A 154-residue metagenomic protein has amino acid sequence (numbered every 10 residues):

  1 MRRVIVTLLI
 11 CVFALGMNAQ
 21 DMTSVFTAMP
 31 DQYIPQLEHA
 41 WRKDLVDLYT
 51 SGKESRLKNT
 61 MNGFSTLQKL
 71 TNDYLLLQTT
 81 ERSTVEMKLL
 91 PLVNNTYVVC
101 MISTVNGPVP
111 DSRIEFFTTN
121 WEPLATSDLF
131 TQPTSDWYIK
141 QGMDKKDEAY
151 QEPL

Functional and structural regions predicted by a protein language model:
M1, A19-Q20: Absolute protein N-terminus
R3-V4, F117: N-terminal, helix-rich and Lys/Arg-enriched segments in bacterial and organellar proteins
V4-L15: Sec-dependent N-terminal signal peptides
G16-M17, I114: A generic alpha-helix preference that emphasizes hydrophobic side chains
Q20-L90: Terminal domain-start segments
E86-N94, E152-L154: Structural signature of eukaryotic scaffold interfaces centered on beta-propeller domains
T96-P133: Mid-length scaffold segments of soluble, non-membrane domains
S127-L154: Short aromatic loop motif centered on NTY/YTY
